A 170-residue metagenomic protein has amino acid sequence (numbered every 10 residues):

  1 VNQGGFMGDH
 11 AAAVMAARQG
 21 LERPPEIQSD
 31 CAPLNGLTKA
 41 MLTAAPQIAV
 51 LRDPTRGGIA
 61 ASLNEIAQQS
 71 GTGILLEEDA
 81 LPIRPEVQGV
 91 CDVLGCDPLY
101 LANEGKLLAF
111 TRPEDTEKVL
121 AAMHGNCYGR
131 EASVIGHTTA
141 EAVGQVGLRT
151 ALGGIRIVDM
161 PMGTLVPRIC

Functional and structural regions predicted by a protein language model:
V1-G4, A102, F110, G136: Short beta-strand segments
V1-K39: Short, acidic (Asp/Glu-rich) active-site segment that either coordinates a divalent metal cofactor
A11-A16, S62-N64, A121, Q145-T150: Short acidic, glycine/serine/threonine-rich loops at helix termini
I27-N103: Active-site-proximal betaalpha loop/short-helix elements that scaffold phosphoryl/nucleotidyl transfer chemistry
G71, V93, E104-K106, G129-A132 (+1 more regions): Active-site lining segments that contact anionic ligands and/or coordinate catalytic metals
T111-T116: Helix N-cap motif at beta-to-alpha junctions
K118-Y128: Short amphipathic alpha-helices in soluble, non-transmembrane regions that often serve as interface/regulatory elements
N126-C170: Acidic, Ser/Thr/Pro-rich beta/coil linker or hinge segments at domain junctions
